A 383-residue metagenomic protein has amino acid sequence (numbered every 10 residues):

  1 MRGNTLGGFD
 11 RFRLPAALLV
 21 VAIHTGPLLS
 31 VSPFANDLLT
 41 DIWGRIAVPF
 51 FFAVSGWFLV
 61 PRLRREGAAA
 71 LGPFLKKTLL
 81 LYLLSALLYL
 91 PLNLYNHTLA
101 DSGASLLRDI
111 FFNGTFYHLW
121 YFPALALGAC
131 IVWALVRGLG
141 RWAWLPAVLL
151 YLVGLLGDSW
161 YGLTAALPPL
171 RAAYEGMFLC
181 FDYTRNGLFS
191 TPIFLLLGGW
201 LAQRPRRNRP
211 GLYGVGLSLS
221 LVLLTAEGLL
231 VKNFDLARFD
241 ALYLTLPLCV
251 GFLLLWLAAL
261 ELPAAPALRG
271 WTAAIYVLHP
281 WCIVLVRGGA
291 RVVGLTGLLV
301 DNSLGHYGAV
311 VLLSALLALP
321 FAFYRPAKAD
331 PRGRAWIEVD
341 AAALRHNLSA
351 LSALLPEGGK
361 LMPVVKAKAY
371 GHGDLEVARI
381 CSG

Functional and structural regions predicted by a protein language model:
M1-R332: Alpha-helical transmembrane segments and their immediate juxtamembrane cytosolic regions
D330-G383: A charged N-terminal "starter" segment
